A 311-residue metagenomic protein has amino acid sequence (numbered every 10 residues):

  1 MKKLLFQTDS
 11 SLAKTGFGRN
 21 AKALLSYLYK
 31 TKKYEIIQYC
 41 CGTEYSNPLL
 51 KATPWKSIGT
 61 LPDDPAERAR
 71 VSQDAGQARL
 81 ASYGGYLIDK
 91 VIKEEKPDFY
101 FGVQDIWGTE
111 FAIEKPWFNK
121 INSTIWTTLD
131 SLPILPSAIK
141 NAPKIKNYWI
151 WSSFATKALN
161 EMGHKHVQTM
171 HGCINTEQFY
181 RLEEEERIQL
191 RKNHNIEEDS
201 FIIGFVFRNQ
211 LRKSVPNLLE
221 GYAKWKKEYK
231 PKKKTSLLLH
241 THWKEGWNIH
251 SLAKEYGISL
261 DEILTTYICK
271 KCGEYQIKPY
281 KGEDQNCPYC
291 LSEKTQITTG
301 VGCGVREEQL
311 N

Functional and structural regions predicted by a protein language model:
M1-S46, K51, E95: N-terminal subdomain of nucleotide-sugar transferases
S10-L12, V206-L211, W243-K244: Short donor-sugar binding/catalytic loops of nucleotide-sugar-dependent glycosyltransferases, especially enzymes
G102-G108: Short His-centered aromatic/hydrophobic patch
W117-F118, I125, L135-W149: A conserved, positively charged/aromatic
F154, C173: Carbohydrate-associated surface elements
Y180-I196: A short helix/loop element that forms part of the nucleotide-sugar donor recognition site in Leloir-type
E197-K213, L219-Y222, L237-L238, Q276: Conserved donor-binding/catalytic core segment of Leloir-type glycosyltransferases
T241, W247-N311: Nucleotide-activated donor-binding/catalytic signature segment of Leloir-type glycosyltransferases, i.e., the conserved
